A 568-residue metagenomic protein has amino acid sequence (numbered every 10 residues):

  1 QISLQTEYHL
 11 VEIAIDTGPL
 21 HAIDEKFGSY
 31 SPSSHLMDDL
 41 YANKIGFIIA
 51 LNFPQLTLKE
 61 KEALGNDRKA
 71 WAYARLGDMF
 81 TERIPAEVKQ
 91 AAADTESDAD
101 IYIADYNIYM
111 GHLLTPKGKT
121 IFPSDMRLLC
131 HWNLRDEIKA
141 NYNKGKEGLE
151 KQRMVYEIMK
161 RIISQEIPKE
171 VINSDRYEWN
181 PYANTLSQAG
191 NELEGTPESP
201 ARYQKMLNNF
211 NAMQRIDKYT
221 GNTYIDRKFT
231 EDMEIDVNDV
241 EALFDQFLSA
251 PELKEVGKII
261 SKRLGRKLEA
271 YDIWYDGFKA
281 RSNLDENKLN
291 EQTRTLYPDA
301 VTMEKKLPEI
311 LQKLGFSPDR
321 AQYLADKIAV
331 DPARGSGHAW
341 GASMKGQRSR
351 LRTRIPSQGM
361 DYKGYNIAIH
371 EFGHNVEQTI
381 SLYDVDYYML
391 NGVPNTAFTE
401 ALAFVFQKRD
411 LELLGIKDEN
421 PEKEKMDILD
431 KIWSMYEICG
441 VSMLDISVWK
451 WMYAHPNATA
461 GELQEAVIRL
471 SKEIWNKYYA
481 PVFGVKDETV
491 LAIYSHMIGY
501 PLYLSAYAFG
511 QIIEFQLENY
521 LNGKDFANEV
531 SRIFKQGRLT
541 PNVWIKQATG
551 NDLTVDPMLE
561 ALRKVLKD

Functional and structural regions predicted by a protein language model:
Q1-R153, E157-L186, R215-L284, N457-D568: C-terminal, non-catalytic "cap/extension" segments appended to globular domains
L128-L134, D276-N283, A339-L351, F372-Y383 (+2 more regions): Active-site-adjacent bridging/hinge elements
D175-Y182, L324-A333, P394, E424-D427 (+1 more regions): A glycine-rich phosphate-binding loop feature that marks nucleotide/adenosyl-phosphate handling sites
D285-Q347: Auxiliary, metal-adjacent structural segments of Zn-dependent hydrolase domains
P298, H338-A339, I355-I367, M389-A401 (+4 more regions): Alpha-helix capping and helix-loop boundary segments enriched in small/acidic/polar residues
L351-L382, A403-F404: Active-site recognition of the HExxH zinc-binding catalytic motif
I380-D384, Y388-W433, G510, G550: Post-HExxH zinc-binding segment in Zn-dependent metallohydrolases
E412-S495: Long, amphipathic alpha-helical stalk/connector segments used for oligomerization, subunit docking, or mechanical
